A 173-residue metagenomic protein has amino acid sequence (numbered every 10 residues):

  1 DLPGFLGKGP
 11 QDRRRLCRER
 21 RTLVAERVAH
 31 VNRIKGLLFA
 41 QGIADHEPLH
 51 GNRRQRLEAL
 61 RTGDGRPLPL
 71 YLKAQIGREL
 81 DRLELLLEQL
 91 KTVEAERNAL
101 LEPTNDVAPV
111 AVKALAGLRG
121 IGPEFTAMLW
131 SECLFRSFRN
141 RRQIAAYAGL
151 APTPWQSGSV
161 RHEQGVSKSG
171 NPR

Functional and structural regions predicted by a protein language model:
D1-L6: A charged, well-structured terminal subsegment
G7-P10, R54, T62-G65, Q143 (+2 more regions): Short capping/connector residues at structural and topological boundaries
K8-A114: Glycine-rich, often acidic, oxyanion-interacting loops/wings at catalytic, nucleic-acid, or phospho-protein interfaces
A111-R173: Phosphate-backbone recognition surface of nucleic-acid-processing proteins
